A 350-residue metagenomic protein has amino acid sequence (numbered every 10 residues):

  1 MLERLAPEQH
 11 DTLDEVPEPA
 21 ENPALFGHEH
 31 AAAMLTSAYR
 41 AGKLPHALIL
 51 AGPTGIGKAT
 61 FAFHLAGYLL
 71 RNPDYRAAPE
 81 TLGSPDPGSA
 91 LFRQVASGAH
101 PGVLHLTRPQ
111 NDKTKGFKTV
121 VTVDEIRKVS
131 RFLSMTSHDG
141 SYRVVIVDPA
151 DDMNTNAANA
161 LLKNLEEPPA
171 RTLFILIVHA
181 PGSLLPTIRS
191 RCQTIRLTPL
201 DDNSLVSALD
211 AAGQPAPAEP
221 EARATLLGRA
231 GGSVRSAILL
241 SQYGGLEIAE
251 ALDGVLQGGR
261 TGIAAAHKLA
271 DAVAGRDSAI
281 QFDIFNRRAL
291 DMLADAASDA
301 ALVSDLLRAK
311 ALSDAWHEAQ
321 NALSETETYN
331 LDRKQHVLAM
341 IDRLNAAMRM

Functional and structural regions predicted by a protein language model:
M1-Y68, R76-S84, G88, R93-Q94 (+2 more regions): Charged, glycine-rich active-site and insertion segments that engage polyanionic ligands
M34-Y39, S89, V120-Y142, D152 (+1 more regions): Conserved alpha-helical scaffold flanking the Walker A/P-loop in AAA+ ATPase domains
A51, V147-D148: Residues at the beta-strand->loop junction immediately N-terminal to the Walker
E80-T114: AAA+/P-loop NTPase substrate/partner-engagement loops
S134, N159-L173: Conserved catalytic/switch belt of AAA+ P-loop NTPases
D139-V144, P169-I175: Loop/turn-to-beta-strand initiation segments
P149-M153, L165, P181: Conserved Walker B
T155-N156, P186: Conserved D-loop-proximal element of ABC-family nucleotide-binding domains
